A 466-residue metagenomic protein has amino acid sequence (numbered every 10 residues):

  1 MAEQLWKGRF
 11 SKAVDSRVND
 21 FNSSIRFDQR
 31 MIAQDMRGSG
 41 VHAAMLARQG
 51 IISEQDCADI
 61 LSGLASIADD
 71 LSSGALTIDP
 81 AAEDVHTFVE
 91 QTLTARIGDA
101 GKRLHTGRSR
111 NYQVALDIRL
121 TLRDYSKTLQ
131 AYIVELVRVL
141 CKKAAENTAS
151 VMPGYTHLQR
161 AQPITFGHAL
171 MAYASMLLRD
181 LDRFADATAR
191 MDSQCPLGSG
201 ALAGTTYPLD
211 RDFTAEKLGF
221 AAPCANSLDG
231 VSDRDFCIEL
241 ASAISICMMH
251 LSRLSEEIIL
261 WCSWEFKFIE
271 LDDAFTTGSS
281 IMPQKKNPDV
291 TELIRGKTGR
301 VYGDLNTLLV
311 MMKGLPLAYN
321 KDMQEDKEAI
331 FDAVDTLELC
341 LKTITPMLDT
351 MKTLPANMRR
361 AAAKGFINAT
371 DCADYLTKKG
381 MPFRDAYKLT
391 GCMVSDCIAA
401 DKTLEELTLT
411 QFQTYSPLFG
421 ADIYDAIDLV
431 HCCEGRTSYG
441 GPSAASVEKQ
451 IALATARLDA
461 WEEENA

Functional and structural regions predicted by a protein language model:
A2-C195, G200, G204, L209-E216 (+7 more regions): A helix-coil-helix interface module used to build multimeric assemblies and to scaffold catalytic/cofactor sites
A2-Q34, G38, D99-A100, M282-A466: Glycine-rich cofactor/substrate-binding loops
A33, R119, R123-Q130, V134 (+10 more regions): Short amphipathic alpha-helical segments with heptad-repeat character
S39, I60, L64-I67, R96 (+17 more regions): Amphipathic alpha-helices that form helix-helix packing interfaces
H42-I52, H168, I238-I246, D371-G380: Short, well-ordered beta-strand elements within core beta-sheets of diverse protein domains
H105, R110-Q113, H157-I164, H168 (+7 more regions): Alpha-helix capping and helix-loop boundary segments enriched in small/acidic/polar residues
E146, R183-D186, R190, F220-C224 (+7 more regions): Conserved helix-loop functional segments at active or binding sites
L218-V310: Acidic, glycine-rich loop-and-beta core segments that form the ion-binding/anion-interacting portion of active sites
